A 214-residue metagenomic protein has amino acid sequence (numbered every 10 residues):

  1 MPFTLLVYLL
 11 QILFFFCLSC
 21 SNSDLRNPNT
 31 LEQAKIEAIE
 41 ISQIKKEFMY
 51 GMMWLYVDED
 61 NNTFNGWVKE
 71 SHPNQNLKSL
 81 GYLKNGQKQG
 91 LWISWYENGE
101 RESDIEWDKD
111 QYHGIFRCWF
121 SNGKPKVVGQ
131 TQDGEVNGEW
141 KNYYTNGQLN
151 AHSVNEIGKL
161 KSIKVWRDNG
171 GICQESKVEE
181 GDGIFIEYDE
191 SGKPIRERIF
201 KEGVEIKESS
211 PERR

Functional and structural regions predicted by a protein language model:
M1-V7: Positively charged n-region of N-terminal signal peptides that target proteins for export
V7-C17: Bacterial N-terminal signal peptides
L18-R214: Glycine/tyrosine- and acidic-biased, solvent-exposed loop/turn segments at the edges of beta-strands
